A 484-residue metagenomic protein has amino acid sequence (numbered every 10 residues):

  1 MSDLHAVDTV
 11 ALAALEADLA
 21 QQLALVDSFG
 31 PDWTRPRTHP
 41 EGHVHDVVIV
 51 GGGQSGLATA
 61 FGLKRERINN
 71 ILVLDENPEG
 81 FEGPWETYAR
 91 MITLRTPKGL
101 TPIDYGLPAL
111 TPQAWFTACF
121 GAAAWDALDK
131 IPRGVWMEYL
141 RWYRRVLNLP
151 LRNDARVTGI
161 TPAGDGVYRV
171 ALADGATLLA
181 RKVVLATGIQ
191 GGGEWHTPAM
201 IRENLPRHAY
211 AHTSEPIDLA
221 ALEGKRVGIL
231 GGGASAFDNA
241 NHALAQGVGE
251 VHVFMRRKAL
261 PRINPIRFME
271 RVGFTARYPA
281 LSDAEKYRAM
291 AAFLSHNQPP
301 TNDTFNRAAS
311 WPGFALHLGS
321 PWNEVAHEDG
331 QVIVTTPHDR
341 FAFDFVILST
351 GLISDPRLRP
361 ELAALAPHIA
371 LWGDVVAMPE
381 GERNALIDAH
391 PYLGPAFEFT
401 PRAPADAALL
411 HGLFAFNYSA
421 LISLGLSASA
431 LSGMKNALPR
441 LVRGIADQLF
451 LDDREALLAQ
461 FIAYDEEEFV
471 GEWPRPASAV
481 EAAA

Functional and structural regions predicted by a protein language model:
S2-N77, E82, W125-Q246, H252-A484: Flavin (primarily FAD) cofactor-binding/catalytic cores of flavoenzymes
G80-R90: Core mature regions of organelle-targeted
T87, K98-G99, G166, G330: Intrinsic-disorder/low-complexity loop/linker signature
R90-A122, R267-L281: Flavin (FAD/FMN) cofactor-binding and adjacent substrate-gating region of FAD-dependent oxidoreductase domains
